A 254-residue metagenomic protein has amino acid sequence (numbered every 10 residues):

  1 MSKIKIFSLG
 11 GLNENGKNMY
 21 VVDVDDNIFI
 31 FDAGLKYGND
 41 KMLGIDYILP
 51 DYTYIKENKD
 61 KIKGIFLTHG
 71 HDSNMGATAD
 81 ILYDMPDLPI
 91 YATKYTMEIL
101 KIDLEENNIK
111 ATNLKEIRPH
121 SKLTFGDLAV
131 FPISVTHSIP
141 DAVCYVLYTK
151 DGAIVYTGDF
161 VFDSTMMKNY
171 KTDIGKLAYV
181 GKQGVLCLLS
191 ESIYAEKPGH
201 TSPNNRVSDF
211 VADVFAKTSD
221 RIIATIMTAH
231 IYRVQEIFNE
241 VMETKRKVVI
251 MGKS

Functional and structural regions predicted by a protein language model:
M1-F66, H71-S254: His/Asp/Glu-rich metal-coordinating catalytic cores of metallo-dependent phosphodiesterases/hydrolases acting on
